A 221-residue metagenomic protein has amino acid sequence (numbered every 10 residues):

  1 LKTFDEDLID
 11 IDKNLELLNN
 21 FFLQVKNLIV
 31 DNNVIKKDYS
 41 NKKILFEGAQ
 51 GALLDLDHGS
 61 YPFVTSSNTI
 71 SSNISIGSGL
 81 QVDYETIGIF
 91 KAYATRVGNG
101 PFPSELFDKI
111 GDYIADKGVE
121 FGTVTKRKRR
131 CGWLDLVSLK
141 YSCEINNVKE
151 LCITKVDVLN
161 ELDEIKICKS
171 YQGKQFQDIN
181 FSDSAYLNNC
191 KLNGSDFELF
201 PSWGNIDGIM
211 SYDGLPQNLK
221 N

Functional and structural regions predicted by a protein language model:
L1-N221: Non-transmembrane, aqueous-exposed alpha-helical and coiled segments at domain scale
